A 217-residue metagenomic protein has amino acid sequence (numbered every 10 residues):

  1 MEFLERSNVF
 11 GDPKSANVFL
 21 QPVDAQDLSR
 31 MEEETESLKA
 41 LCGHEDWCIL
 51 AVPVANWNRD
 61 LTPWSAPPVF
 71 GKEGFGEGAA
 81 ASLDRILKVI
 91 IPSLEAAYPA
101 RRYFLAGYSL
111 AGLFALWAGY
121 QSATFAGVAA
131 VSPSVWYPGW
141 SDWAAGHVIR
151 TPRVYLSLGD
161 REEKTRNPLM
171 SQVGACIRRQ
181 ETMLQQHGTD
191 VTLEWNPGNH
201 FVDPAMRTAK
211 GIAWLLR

Functional and structural regions predicted by a protein language model:
M1-D12: A short loop-to-beta-strand scaffold at the N-terminal edge of the catalytic core in hydrolase folds
F10-A97: Serine-hydrolase catalytic machinery in alpha/beta-hydrolase-like enzymes
L20-D24, S132, L158: The conserved beta1-alpha1 loop
P53, Y108, V131-S132, S157 (+1 more regions): Alpha/beta-hydrolase-fold catalytic nucleophile elbow
A106-A111, A115: Gly/Ala-rich beta-loop-alpha elbow adjacent to hydrolase catalytic centers
W117-Q121: Active-site signature of alpha/beta-hydrolase-fold catalytic machinery across serine- and Asp/Cys-nucleophile hydrolases
T124-P138: A conserved short beta-strand
V135-L215: The feature captures the conserved acid-bearing segment of alpha/beta-hydrolase catalytic domains
